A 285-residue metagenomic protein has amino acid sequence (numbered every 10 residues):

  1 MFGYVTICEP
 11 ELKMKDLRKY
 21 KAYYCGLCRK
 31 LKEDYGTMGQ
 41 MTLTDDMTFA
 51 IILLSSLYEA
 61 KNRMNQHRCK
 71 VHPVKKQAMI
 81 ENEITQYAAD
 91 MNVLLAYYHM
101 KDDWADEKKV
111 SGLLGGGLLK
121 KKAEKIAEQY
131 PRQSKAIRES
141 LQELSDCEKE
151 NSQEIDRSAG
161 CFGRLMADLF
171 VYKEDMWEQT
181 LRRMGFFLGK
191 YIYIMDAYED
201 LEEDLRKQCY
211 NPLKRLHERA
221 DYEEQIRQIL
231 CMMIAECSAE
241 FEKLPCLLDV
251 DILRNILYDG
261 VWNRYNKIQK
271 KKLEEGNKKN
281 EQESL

Functional and structural regions predicted by a protein language model:
M1-R183, K190, I194-C231, A239-I252 (+3 more regions): Acidic catalytic motifs of isoprenoid enzymes
